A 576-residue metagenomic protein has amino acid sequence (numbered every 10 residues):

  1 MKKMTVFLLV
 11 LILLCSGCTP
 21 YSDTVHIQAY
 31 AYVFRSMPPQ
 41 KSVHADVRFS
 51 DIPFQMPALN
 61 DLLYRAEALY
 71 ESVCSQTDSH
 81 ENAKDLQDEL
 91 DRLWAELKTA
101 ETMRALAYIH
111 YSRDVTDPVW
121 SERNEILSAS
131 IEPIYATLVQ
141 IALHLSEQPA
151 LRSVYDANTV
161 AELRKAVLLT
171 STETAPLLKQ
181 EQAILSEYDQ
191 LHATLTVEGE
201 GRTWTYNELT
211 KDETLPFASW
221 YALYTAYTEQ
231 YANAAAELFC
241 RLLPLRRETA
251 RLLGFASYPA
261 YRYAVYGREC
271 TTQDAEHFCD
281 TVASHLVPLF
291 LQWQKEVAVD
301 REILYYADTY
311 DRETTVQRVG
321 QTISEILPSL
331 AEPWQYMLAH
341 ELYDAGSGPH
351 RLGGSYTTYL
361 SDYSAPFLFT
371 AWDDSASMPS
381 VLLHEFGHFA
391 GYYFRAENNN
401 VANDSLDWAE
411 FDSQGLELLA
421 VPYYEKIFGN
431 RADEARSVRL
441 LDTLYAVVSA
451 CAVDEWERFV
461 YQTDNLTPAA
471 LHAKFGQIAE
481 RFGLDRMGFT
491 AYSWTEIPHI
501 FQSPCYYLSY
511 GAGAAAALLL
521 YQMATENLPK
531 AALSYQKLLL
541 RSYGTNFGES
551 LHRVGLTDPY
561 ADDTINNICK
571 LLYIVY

Functional and structural regions predicted by a protein language model:
D23-T309: A well-structured
V33-F34, E269, L382, I427 (+4 more regions): C-terminal, non-catalytic "cap/extension" segments appended to globular domains
H277-L291, Y310-Y336: Zn2+-dependent metallopeptidase catalytic core
C279-D280, H285, D404-L441, Y445-A446 (+1 more regions): Post-HExxH zinc-binding segment in Zn-dependent metallohydrolases
T309, L342-A365, S503: Catalytic zinc-binding patch centered on the HExxH motif and its immediate surroundings that defines zinc-dependent
Y363-L383: Short pre-active-site segment immediately N-terminal to the catalytic Zn-binding motif
G387-N400, L419: Catalytic Zn2+-binding segment of zinc metalloproteases
